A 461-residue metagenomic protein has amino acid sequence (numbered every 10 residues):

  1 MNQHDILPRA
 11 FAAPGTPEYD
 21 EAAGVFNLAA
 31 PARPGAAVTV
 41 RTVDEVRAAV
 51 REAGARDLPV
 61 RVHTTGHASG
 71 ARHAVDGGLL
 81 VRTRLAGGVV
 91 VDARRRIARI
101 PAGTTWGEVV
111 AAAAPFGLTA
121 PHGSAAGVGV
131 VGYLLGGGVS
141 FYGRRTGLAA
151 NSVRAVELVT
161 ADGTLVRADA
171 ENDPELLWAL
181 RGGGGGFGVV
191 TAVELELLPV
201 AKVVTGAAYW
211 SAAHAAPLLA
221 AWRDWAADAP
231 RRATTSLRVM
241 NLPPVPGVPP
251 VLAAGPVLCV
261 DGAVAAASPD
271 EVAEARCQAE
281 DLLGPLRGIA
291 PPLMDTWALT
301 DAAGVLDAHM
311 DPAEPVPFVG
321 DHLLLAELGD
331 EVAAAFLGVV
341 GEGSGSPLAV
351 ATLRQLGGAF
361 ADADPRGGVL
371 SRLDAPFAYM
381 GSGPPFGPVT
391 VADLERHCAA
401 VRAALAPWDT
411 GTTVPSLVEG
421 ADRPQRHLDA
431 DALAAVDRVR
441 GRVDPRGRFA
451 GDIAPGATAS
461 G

Functional and structural regions predicted by a protein language model:
M1-G461: Soluble FAD-dependent oxygen oxidases
